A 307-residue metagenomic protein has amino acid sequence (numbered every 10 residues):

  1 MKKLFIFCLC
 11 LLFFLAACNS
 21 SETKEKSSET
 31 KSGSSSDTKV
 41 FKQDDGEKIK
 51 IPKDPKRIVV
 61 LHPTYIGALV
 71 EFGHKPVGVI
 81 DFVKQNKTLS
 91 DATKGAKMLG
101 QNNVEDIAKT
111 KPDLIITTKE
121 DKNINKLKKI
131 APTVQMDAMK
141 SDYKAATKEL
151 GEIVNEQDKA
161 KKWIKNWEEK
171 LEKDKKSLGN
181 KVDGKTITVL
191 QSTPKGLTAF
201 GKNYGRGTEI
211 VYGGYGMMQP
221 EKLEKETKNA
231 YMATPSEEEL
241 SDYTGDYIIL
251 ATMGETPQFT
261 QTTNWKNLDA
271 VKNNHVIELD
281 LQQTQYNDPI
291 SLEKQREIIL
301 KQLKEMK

Functional and structural regions predicted by a protein language model:
L4-C8, C18-L61, K159-L190, T252-T256 (+2 more regions): Bacterial Sec-exported substrate-binding components of ABC uptake systems
Q43-G46, K94-E105, T227-E237: Short helix-initiation/N-cap motifs at beta->coil->alpha
V60-K109: A short, structured surface patch at a secondary-structure boundary
V83-N86, T198-Y231: Alpha-helical, coiled-coil/dimerization segments enriched in small aliphatic residues
V104, K111-I116, P132, L240 (+1 more regions): Proline-aspartate-enriched helix->loop->beta-strand connector
I124-K161, V182, T260-L279: Charged, glycine-enriched surface loops/patches that mediate electrostatic binding to polyanionic ligands
Y243-K307: Structured C-terminal subdomain patch of bacterial secreted/periplasmic proteins
